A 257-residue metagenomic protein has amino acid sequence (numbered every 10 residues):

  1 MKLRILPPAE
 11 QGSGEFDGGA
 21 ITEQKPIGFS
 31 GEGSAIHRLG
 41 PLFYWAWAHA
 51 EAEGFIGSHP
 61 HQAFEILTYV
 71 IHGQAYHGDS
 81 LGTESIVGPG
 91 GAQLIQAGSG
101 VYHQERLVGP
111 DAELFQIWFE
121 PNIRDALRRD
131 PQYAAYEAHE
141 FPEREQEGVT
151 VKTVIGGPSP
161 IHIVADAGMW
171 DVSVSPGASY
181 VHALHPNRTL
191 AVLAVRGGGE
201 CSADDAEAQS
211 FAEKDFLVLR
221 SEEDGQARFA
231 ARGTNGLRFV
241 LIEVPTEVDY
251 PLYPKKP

Functional and structural regions predicted by a protein language model:
M1-P257: Jelly-roll (double-stranded beta-helix
